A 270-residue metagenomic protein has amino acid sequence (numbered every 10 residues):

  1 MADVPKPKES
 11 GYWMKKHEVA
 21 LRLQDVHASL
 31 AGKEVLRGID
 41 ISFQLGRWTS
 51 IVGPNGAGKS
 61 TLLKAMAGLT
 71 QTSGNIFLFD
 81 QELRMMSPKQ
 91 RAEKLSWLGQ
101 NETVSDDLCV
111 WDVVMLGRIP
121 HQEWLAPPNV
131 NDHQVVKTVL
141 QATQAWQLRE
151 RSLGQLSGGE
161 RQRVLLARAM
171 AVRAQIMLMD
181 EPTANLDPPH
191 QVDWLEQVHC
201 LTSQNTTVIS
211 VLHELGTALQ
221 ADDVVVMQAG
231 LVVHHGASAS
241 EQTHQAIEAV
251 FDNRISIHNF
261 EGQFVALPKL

Functional and structural regions predicted by a protein language model:
L21, L36-G38: Conserved structural motif at the start of ABC-family nucleotide-binding domains
A67: Helix-to-loop junction immediately C-terminal to a conserved catalytic motif
G74-E82: Conserved ABC transporter NBD signature motif
M115, V130-L148: Conserved ABC ATPase "signature" region
S152-L156, E160: Conserved ABC ATPase signature
M177-E181: Catalytic Walker B motif of ABC-type/P-loop ATPase nucleotide-binding domains
A249-L270: ABC ATPase nucleotide-binding domains
